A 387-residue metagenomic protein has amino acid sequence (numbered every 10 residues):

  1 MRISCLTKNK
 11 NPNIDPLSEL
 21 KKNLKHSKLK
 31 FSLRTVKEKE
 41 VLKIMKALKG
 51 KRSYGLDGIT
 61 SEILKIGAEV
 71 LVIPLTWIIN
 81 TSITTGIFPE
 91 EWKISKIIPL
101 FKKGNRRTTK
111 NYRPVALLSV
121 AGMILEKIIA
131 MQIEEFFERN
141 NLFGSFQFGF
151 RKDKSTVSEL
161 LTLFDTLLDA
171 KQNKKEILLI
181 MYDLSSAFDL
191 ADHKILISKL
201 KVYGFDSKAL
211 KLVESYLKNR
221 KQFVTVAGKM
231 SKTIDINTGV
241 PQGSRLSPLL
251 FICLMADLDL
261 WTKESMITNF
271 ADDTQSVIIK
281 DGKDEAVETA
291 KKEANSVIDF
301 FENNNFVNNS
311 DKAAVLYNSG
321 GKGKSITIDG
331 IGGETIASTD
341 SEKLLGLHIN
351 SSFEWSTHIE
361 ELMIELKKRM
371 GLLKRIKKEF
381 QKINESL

Functional and structural regions predicted by a protein language model:
M1-K110, A116, V120-I124, M230 (+3 more regions): Surface-exposed loop/turn segments and immediately adjacent short secondary-structure elements within folded domains
K10-V41, I87, W92-K96, E135-Y182 (+2 more regions): Active-site-proximal segment of RNA-dependent polymerases
L20, F31-S32, M230, K292 (+1 more regions): Short, conserved micro-motifs composed of acidic
K51-I59, T108-L117, S158-K201: Conserved catalytic palm subdomain of right-hand nucleotidyl-transferase polymerases, strongest for RNA-directed enzymes
I129-Q147, Q172, P248-V277: Active-site palm subdomain of RNA-directed nucleic acid polymerases
L184-F270: Conserved polymerase palm-domain catalytic core
S186-Y203, Q275-D299: Catalytic palm subdomain of template-directed nucleic-acid polymerases, centered on the conserved carboxylate motif
I336-L387: Basic, alpha-helical interaction scaffolds
